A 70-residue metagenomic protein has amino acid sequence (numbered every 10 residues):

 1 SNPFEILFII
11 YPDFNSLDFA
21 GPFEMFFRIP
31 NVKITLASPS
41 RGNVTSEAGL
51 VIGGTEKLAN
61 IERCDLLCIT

Functional and structural regions predicted by a protein language model:
S1-T70: Extended, subdomain-level signal for the structured scaffold at the beginning of enzyme domains
